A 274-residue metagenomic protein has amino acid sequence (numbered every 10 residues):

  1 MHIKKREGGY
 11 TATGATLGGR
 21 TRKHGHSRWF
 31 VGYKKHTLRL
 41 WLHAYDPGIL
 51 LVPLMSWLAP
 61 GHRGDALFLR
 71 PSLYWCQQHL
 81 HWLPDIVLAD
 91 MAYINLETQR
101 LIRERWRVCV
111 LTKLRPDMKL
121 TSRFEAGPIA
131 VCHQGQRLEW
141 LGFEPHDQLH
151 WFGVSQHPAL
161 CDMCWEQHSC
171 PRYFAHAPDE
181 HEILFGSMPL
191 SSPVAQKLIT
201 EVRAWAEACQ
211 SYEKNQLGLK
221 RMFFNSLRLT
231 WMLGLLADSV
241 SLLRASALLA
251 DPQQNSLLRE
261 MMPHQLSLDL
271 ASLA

Functional and structural regions predicted by a protein language model:
M1-I86, M91, L96-E104: Polybasic low-complexity intrinsically disordered regions
M1-K23, H157-S187: Long, low-complexity, polar/charged, intrinsically disordered or flexibly structured peripheral segments
H43, P116-M118, L219: Short loop/turn segments at secondary-structure transitions that flank enzyme active sites
A59, G64-H157: An internal, acidic/charged active-site-proximal segment that coordinates divalent cations and/or engages
S122-E144, L184-L227: Short amphipathic alpha-helical "interface-anchor" segments enriched in bulky aromatics
L149-W165, L235-D238: Charged alpha-helix within mobile-element recombinases
Q196-A274: Basic, amphipathic alpha-helical segments enriched in Lys/Arg and hydrophobic/aromatic residues
